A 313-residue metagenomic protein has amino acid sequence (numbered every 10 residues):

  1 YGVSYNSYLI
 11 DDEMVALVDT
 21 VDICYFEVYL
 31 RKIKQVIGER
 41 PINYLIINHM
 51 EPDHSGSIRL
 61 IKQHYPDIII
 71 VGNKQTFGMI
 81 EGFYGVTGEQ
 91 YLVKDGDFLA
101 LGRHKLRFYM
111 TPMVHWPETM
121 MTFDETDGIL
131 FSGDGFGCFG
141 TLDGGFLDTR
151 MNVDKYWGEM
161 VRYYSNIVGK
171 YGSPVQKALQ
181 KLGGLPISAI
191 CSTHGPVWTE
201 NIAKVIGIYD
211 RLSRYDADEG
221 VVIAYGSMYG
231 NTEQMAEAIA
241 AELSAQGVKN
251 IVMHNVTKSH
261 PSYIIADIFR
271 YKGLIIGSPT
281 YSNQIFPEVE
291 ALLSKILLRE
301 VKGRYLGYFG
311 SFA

Functional and structural regions predicted by a protein language model:
Y1-I37, M121-D124, G128-S132, T232: Conserved beta-strand hairpin/beta-sheet module of binuclear metal-dependent hydrolase folds, prominently
E13, C24-V71: Active-site metal-binding motif and surrounding structural segment of the metallo-beta-lactamase
V18-T20, N43-M50, I70-N73, L130-G133 (+1 more regions): Active-site neighborhood of phospho(di)ester-bond hydrolases with catalytic His/Asp-centered motifs
V71-T119, K177: Metallo-beta-lactamase
K105-S192, W198-E200: Metallo-beta-lactamase
A189, H194-D218: Terminal amphipathic helices with adjacent charged low-complexity linkers/tails
E237-V252, R270: Short helix-loop-beta junction
S259-A313: Helix-loop-strand module that forms the ligand-binding subsite of alpha/beta enzymes
